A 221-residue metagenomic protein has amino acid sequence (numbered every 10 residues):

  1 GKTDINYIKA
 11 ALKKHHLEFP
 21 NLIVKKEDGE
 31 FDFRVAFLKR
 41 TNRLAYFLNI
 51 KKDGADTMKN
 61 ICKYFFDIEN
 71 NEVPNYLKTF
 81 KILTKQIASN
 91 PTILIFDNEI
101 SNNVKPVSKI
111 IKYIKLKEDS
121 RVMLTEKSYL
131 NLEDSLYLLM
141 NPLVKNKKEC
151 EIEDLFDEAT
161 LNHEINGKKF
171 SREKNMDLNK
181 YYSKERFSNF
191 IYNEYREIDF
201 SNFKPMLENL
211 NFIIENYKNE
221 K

Functional and structural regions predicted by a protein language model:
G1-N98: RecA-like P-loop NTPase motor core
I5-K14, E27, E185-K221: Nucleic-acid enzyme cleavage-core boundary/entry regions
K9-F19, I23, N103-V107, H163-G167 (+1 more regions): Generic local-structure boundary detector
A10, L22, Y46, I50 (+10 more regions): Charged/polar, solvent-exposed surface patches and flexible loops
I23-V24, V35, V73, V104-V107 (+3 more regions): Extended aliphatic helical segments
K78-Y195: Activity-critical C-terminal alpha-helical subdomain
